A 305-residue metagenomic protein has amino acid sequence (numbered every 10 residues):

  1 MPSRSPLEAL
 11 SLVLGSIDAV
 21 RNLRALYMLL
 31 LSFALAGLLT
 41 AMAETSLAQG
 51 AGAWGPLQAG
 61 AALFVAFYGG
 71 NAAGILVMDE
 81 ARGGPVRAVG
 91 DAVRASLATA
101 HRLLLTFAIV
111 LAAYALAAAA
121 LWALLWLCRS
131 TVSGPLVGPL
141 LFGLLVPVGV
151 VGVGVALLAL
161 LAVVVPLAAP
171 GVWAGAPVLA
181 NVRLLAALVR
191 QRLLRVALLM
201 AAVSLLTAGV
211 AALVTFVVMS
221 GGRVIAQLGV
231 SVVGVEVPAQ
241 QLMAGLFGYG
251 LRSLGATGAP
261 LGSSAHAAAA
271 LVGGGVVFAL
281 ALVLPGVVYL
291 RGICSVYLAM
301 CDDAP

Functional and structural regions predicted by a protein language model:
M1-S46, D79-G90, A156-S231, A268-L271: Nonpolar helix-loop interface/hinge motif
L26-L30, P56-L57, L104-L105, V148 (+2 more regions): Hydrophobic alpha-helical transmembrane segments
L30-A34, L38, F64, L97-A120 (+7 more regions): Hydrophobic, lipid-facing residues on alpha-helical transmembrane segments of integral membrane proteins
G50-P85, A120, L124-C128, L136-A180 (+2 more regions): Selective recognition of hydrophobic, aromatic-rich stretches within alpha-helical transmembrane segments of polytopic
D91-A118, P139-V155: Alpha-helical membrane-spanning segments of integral membrane proteins, especially the hydrophobic core of TM bundles
L261: A conserved mid-domain beta-alpha-beta active-site/ligand-binding segment of alpha/beta enzyme cores
